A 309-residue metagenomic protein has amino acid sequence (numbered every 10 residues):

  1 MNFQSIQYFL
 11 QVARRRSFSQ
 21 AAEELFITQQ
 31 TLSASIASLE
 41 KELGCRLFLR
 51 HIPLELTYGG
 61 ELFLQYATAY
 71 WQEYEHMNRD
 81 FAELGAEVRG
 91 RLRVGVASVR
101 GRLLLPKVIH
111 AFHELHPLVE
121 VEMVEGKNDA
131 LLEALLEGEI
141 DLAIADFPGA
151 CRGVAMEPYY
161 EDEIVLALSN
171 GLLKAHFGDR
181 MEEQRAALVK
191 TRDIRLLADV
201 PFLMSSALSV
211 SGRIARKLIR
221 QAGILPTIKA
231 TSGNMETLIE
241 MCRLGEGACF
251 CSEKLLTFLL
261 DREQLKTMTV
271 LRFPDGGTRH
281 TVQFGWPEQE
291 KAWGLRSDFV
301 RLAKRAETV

Functional and structural regions predicted by a protein language model:
L10-T28, P53: Short helix-boundary/capping micro-motifs
E40-Y58: A short LG(V/I)-centered, amphipathic sequence patch enriched for acidic residue(s) preceding the LG motif
E42-L43, F63-G85, F147, F299: Alpha-helical linker/hinge and terminal dimerization helices associated with HTH transcriptional regulators
R89-R152: Central regulatory/effector-binding core of bacterial HTH transcription factors
L104, M268-V309: A late-sequence structural motif
R152-P158, D162, E236-E288: Beta-alpha-beta core module
K174-G178, E183-A222, E253, A292-R301: Secondary-structure junction motif
